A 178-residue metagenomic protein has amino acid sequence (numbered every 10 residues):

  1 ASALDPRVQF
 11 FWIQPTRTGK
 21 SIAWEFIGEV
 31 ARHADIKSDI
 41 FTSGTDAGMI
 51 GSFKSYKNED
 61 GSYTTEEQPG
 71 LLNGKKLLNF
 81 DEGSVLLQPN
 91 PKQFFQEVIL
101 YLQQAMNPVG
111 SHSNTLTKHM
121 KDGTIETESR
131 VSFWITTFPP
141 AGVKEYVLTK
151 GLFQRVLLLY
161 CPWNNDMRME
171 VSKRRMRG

Functional and structural regions predicted by a protein language model:
S2-R7: Phosphate-binding P-loop
Q9-I13: Short hydrophobic/aromatic beta-strand immediately N-terminal to the Walker A/P-loop
P15-T18, I22-L77, L87-Q88: AAA+/P-loop NTPase substrate/partner-engagement loops
S21, I27, M49, D81 (+3 more regions): Conserved RecA-like P-loop NTPase ATPase core
L72-A105, V143-F153, R168: Conserved AAA+/SF3 P-loop NTPase catalytic/coupling segment centered on the Walker-B
G74-L77, P108-T115, E126-W134: Loop/turn-to-beta-strand initiation segments
Q93-G123: Conserved catalytic/switch belt of AAA+ P-loop NTPases
S113-K118, G123-R130, P140-G178: Phosphate-sensing "switch" segment of ASCE/P-loop ATPases
